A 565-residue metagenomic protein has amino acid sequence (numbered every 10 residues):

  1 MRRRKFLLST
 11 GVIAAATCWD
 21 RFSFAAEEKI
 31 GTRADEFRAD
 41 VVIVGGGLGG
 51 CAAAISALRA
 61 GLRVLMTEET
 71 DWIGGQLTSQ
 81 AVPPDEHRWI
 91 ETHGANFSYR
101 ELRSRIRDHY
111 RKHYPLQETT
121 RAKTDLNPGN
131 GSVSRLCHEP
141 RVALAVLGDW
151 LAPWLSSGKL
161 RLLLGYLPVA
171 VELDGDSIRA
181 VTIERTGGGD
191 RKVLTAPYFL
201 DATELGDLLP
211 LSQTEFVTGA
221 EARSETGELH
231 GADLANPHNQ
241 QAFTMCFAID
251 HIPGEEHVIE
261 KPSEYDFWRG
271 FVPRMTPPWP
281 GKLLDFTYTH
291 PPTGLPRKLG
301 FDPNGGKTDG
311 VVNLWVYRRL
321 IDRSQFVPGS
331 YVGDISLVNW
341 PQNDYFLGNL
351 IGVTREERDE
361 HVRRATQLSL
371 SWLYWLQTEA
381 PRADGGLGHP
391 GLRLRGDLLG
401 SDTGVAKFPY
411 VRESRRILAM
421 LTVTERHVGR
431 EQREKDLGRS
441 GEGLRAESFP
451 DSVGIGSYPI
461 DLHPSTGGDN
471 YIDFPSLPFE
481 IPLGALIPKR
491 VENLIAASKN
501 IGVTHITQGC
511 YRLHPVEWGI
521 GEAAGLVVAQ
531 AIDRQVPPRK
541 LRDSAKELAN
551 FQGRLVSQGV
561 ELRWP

Functional and structural regions predicted by a protein language model:
K5-A25: N-terminal export signals
A26-F37: A short, basic/flexible loop-to-alpha-helix module at the beginning of a structural domain
E36-G47: Beta1/beta-strand and adjacent pyrophosphate-binding region of the FAD-binding site in flavoprotein oxidoreductases
G50: N-terminal Rossmann-fold NAD(P) dinucleotide-binding loop
A57: Aromatic pocket-lining residues of Rossmann-like dinucleotide-binding sites
L62-R63, E68-Y166, A170, Q241-F247: Conserved N-terminal/central alpha/beta ligand/cofactor-binding core
L164-G165, G187-Y198, A202-P565: Flavin (FAD/FMN)-binding glycine-rich loop and adjacent Rossmann-like elements that form
L173-K192: Conserved beta-strand-loop-beta-strand element in the redox core of flavoprotein oxidoreductases
